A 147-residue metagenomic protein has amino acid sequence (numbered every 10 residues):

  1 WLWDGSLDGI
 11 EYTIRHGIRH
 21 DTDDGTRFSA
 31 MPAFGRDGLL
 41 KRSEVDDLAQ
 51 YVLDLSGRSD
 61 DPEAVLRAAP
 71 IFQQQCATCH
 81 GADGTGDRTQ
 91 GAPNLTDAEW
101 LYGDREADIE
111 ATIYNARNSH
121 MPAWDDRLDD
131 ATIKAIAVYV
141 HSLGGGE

Functional and structural regions predicted by a protein language model:
W1-L53, T89-G145: Extracytoplasmic electron-transfer domains, predominantly the class I c-type cytochrome c fold
H16, D60-G86, D97, D104 (+2 more regions): Sequence/structural segment immediately N-terminal to covalent heme-attachment motifs in c-type and related
Q50-G57, P70: Histidine/lysine/aspartate-rich catalytic loop segments that bind and position anionic ligands
